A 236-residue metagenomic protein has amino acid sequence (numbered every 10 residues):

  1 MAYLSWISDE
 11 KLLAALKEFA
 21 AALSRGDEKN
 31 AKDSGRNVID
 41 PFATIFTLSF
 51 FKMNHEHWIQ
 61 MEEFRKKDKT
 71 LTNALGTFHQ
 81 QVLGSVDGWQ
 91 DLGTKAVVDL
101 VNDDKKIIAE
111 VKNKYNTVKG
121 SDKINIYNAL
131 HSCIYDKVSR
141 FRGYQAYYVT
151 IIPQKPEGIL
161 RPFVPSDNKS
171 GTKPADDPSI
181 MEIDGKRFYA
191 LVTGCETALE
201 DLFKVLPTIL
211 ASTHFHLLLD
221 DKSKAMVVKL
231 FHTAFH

Functional and structural regions predicted by a protein language model:
M1-F78: Interdomain/boundary linker segments immediately adjacent to catalytic/signaling cores
S8, D87, I183-D184: Helix N-cap / beta->alpha transition motif
L12-F19, W89-Q90, T94-A96, D104: N-terminal "first-domain core" detector
K67-K95: Short N-terminal edge-element motif at the start of the domain
D99-V101, Y147-Y148: A structural signal for short, well-ordered beta-strand segments and their strand-loop junctions that often border
L100-V118: Conserved catalytic cores of phosphodiester-cleaving nucleases, focusing on short active-site segments
K114-E182: Catalytic cores of nucleic-acid endonucleases
I151-H236: Domain-level recognition of nuclease-like catalytic cores that cleave nucleotide substrates
